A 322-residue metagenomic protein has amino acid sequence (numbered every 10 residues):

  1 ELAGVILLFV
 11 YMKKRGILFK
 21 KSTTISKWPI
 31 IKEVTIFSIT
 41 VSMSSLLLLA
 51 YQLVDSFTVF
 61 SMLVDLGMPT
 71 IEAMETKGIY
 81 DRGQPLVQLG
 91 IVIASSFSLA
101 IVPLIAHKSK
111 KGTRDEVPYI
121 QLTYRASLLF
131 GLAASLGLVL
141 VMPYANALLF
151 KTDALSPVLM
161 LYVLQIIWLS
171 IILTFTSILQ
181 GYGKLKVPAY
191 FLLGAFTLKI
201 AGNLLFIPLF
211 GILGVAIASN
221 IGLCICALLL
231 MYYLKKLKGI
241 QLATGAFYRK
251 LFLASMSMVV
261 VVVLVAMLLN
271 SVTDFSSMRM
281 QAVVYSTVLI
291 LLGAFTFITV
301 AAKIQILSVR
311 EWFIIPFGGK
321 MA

Functional and structural regions predicted by a protein language model:
E1-A3, K186, F196-A227, L242 (+1 more regions): Membrane-interface helix-loop junctions in multi-pass transport and translocation proteins
E1-T23, L223-V272, F295-E311: C-terminal transmembrane helix end/exit motif
I31-T35, D81, G112-L129, A133-V141 (+2 more regions): Interfacial transmembrane-helix starts/ends
T40, E72-A94, R125-A126: Alpha-helical transmembrane segments of polytopic membrane transporters and translocases
V64, A266-A322: Membrane-proximal transmembrane or re-entrant/amphipathic helices at the cytosolic face
M74, V139-L169, L173: Interfacial segments at transmembrane-helix termini and the short loops linking adjacent helices
I91-R114: Helix-loop junctions and terminal segments of transmembrane helices in multi-pass membrane transport/translocation
L164-L192, L205: Membrane-interface junctions at transmembrane-helix termini in multi-pass inner-membrane proteins
